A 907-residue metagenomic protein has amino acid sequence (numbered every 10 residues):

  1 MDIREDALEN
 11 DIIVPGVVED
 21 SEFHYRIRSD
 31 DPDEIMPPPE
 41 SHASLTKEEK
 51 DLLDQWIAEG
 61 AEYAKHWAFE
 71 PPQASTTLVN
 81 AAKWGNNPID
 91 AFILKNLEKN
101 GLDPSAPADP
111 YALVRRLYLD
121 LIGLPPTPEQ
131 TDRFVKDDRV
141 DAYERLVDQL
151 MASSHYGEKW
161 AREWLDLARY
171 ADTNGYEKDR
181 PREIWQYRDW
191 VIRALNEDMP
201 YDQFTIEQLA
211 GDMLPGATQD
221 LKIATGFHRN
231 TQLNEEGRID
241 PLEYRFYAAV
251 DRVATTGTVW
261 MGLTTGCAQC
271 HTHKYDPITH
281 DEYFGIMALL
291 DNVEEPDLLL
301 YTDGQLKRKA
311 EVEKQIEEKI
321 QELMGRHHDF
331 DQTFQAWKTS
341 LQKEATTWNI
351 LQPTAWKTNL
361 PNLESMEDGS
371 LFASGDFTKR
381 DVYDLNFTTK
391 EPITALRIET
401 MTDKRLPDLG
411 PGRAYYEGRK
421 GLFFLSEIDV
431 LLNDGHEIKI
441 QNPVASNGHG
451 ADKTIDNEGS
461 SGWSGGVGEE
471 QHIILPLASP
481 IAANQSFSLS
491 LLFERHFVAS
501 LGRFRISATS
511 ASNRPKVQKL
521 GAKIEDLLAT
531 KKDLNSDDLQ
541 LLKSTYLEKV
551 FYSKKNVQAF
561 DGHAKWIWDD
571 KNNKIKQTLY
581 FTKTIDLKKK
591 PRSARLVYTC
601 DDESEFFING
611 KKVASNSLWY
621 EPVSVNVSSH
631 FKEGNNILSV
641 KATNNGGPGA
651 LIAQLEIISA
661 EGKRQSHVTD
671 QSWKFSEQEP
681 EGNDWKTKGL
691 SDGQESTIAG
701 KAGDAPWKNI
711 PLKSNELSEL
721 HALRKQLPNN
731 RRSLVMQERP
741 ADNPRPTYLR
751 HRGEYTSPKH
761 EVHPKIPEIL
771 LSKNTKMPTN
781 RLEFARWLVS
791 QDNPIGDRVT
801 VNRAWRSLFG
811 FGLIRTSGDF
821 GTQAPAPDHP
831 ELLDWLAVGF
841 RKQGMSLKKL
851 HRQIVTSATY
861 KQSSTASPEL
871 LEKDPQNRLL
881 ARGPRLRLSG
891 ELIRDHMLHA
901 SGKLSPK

Functional and structural regions predicted by a protein language model:
M1-K95, K99, Y111-R116, P126-D132 (+9 more regions): Solvent-exposed helix-loop boundary motif
I3-E5, E62-T76, E183-I184, L221-N230 (+12 more regions): Primarily the internal scaffold of c-type cytochrome electron-transfer domains, especially repeated/multiheme c-type
A81-R115, D120, L124-H155, A171-P215 (+5 more regions): Primarily short, surface-exposed interaction patches in extracytoplasmic proteins
A142-H280, I286-M287, D291, E399-M401 (+1 more regions): Extended surface/linker regions that mediate inter-domain or inter-protein docking in multi-component redox
T389-A395, I481-S488, L587-R595: Extended extracellular/luminal ectodomain segments enriched in beta-structured repeat modules
T400-T402, S490-F497, V640-G646: Short beta-strand-plus-loop segments that form exposed binding edges in beta-rich domains
N556-K571, E633, I637-N715: An acidic-aromatic loop/edge-strand motif
I585-I608, L638-V640, G693: Aromatic-lined ligand-binding clefts that engage carbohydrates, nucleic acids, or primary amines
